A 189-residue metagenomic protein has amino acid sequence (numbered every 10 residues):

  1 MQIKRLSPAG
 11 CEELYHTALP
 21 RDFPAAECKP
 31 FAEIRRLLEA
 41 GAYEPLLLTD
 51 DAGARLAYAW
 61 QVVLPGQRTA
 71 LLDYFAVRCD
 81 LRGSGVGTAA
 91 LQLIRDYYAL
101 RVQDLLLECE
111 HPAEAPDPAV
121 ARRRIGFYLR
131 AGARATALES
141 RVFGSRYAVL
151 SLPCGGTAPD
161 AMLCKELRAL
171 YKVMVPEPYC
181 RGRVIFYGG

Functional and structural regions predicted by a protein language model:
M1-E33, L47-T49, E166-A169, V173 (+2 more regions): Short amphipathic alpha-helix that is part of the acyltransferase structural core
P24-A76: A conserved beta-strand-loop-helix scaffold within acyl/acetyltransferase catalytic domains
E33, P112, V142-F143: Conserved beta-strand edge residues that scaffold enzyme active sites
V77, G83-Y97: Conserved acetyl-CoA-binding loop-helix of GNAT-fold acetyltransferases
Q92, V120-G126: Charged helix-capping and loop-helix junction motifs
Y98-V120: Conserved GNAT acetyl-CoA-binding A-motif
A121, A137-G189: C-terminal "cap" of GNAT-fold acetyltransferases
R124-T136: Conserved acetyl-CoA-binding loop of GNAT-fold acetyltransferases
